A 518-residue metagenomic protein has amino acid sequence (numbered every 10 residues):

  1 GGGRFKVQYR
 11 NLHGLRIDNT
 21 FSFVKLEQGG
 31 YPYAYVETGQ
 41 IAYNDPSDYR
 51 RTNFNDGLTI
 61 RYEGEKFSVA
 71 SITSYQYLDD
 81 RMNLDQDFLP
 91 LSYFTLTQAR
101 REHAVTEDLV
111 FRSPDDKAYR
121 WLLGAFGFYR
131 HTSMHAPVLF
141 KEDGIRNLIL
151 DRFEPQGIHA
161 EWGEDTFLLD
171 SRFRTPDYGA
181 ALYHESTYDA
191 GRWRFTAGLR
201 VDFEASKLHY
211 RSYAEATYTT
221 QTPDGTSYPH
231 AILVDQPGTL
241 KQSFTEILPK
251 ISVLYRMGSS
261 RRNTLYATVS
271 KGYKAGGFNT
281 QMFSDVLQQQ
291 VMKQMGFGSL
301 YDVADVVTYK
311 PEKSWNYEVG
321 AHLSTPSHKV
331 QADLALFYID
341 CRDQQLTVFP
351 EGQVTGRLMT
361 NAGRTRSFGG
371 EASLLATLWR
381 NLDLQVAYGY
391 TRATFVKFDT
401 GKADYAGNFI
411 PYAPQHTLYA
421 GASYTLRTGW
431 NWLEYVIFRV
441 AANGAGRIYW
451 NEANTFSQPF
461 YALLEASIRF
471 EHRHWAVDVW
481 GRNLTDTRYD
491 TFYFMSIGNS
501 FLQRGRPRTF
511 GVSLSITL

Functional and structural regions predicted by a protein language model:
G1, Y31-N44, D85-T95, P137-D170 (+5 more regions): Solvent-exposed loop segments that connect transmembrane elements
G1-E27, T52-L58, H103, E107 (+3 more regions): Transmembrane beta-barrel wall of Gram-negative outer-membrane proteins
F5-Y9, L58-Y62, E107-S113, L182-Y188 (+11 more regions): Residues on the lipid-exposed face of transmembrane beta-strands in outer-membrane beta-barrel proteins
N19-F23, T73-Y75, L123-Y129, A197-F203 (+7 more regions): Transmembrane beta-barrel strands of outer-membrane/channel proteins
T59-L84, T264-S270, Q281, L287-N361 (+2 more regions): Membrane-embedded beta-barrel scaffold of Gram-negative outer-membrane proteins
E65-Y183, Y188, L208-Y210, G225-T226 (+1 more regions): Replace "related TpsB outer-membrane translocases also match" with "some related outer-membrane beta-barrels such as
R112, A118-L122, D189-F195, F203 (+3 more regions): Gram-negative outer-membrane beta-barrel transporters
Y273, N443-N451, R469-L518: C-terminal beta-signal and adjacent terminal beta-strands/loops of Gram-negative outer-membrane beta-barrel proteins
